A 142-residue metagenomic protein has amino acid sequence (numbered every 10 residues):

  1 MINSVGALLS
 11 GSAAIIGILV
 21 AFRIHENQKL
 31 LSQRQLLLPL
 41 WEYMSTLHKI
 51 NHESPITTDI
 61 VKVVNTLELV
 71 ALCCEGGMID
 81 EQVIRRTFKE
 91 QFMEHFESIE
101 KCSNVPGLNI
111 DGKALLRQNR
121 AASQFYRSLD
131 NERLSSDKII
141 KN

Functional and structural regions predicted by a protein language model:
M1-I60: Membrane-proximal alpha-helical anchors
T57-N142: An amphipathic alpha-helical interaction surface
